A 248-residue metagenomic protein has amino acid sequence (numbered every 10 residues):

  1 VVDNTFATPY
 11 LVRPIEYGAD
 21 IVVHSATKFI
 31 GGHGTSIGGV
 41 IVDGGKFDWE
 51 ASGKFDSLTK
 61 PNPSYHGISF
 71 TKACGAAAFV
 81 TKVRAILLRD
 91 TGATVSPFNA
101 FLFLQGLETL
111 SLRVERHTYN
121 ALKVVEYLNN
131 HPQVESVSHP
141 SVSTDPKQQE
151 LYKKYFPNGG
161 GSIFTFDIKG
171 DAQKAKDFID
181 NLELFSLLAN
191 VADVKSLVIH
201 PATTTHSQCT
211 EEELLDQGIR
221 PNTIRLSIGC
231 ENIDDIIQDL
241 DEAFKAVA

Functional and structural regions predicted by a protein language model:
V1-H131, S138: Conserved PLP-enzyme active-site core in the AAT-like
T5-A7, V142, K169, G229-E231: Active-site beta-loop-alpha junctions enriched in small/polar residues
P9, Q173, D235: Residues that form or flank phosphate/diphosphate-binding pockets in enzymes that use nucleotide phosphates
G34, N158-G160, I219-N222: Short glycine-enriched loop/turn motifs at secondary-structure junctions
S36-G38, I163, T223-R225: Broad gene-expression machinery/nucleic-acid interaction feature
V42, T165-D167, S227-G229: Short hydrophobic/aromatic beta-strand micro-patches that form the beta-sheet surface supporting nucleotide- or nucleic
T91-T94, N99-A100, T109, E115-R116 (+3 more regions): Conserved small-domain helix->loop->beta segment predominantly found in fold-type I
R113, D180, S196-A248: PLP-dependent enzyme catalytic core of the Aspartate aminotransferase-like
